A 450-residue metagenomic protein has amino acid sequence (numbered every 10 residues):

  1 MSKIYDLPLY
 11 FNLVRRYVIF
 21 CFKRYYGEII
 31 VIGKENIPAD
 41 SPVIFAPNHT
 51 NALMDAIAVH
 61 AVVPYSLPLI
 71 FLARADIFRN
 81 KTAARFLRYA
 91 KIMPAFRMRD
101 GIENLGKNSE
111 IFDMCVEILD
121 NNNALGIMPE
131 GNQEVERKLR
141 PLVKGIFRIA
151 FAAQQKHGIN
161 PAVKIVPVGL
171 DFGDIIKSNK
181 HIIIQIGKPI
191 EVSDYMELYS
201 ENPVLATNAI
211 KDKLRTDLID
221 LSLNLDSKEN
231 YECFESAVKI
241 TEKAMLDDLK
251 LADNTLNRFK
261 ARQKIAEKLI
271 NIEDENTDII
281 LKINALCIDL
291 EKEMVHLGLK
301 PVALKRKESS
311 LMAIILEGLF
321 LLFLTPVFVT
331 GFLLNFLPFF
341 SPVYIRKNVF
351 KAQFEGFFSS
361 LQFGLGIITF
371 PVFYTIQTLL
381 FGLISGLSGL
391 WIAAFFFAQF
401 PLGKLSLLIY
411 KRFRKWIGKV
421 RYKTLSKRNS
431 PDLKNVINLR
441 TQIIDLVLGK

Functional and structural regions predicted by a protein language model:
S2, R99, N104-L304, F395-K450: Non-catalytic C-terminal accessory region of glycerolipid acyltransferases and related lyso-lipid remodeling enzymes
S2-K3, L7-V14, I37-N104, P342-G356: Catalytic core of membrane glycerolipid acyltransferases/transacylases, capturing the structured, soluble-facing
L13-C21, I146, I210, I315-L322 (+1 more regions): Hydrophobic alpha-helical segments of integral membrane proteins, encompassing both true transmembrane helices
F20-G27, H49, I102-G106: Short, flexible loop segments at the rims of nucleotide/cofactor-binding pockets, characterized by
F20-S41, L439, L446-V447: A short, well-structured juxtamembrane/interface segment
L225, S341, I345-Q353, L383-S388 (+1 more regions): Membrane-interface elements of multi-pass transporters and channels
N271-N348: Membrane-proximal, non-transmembrane alpha-helical segments
I315-F340, G356-L408: Alpha-helical bilayer-embedded segments of polytopic membrane proteins, i.e., transmembrane/intramembrane helices
